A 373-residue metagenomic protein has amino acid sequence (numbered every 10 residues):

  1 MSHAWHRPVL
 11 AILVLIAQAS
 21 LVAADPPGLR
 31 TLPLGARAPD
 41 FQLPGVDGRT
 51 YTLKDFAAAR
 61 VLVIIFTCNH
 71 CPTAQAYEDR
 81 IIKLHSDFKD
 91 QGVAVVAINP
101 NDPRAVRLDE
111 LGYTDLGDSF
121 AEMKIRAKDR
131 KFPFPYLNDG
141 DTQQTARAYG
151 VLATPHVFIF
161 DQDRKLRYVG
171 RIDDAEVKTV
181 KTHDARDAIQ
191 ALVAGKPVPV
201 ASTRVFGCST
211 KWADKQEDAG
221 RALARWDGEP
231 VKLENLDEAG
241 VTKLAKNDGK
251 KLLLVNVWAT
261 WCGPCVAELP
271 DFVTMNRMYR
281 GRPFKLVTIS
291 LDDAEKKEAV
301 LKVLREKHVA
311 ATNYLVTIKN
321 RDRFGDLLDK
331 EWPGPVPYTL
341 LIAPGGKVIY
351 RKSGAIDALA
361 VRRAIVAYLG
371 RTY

Functional and structural regions predicted by a protein language model:
V9-S20: Bacterial N-terminal signal peptides
V22-D40, K181, P197-G249, K302-R305: N-proximal helix/coil linker or "cap" segments that precede and/or mark the start of modular domains
F41-L62, K232-L253, V273-Y279, L327: A short beta-strand-turn-helix
R60-L62, T67-H70, K251-L253, V257-W261 (+2 more regions): Short pre-active-site segment immediately N-terminal to redox-active cysteine/selenocysteine motifs in thiol-based
C68-R80, V257-T274: Conserved redox-active cysteine motifs that mediate thiol-disulfide chemistry, especially di-cysteine Cys-X(1-2)-Cys
G92-G117, F132-T142, P283-K297, V309-R321: Thiol-based oxidoreductase modules, predominantly thioredoxin-like and allied folds used for disulfide exchange
D115-T154, F158-F160, R167, V303-V336: Short, internal strand/loop/helix patches that form the active-site neighborhood or redox-interaction surface
D161-L233, P335-Y373: Thiol-/selenol-based redox modules, centered on thioredoxin-like and closely related oxidoreductase domains
